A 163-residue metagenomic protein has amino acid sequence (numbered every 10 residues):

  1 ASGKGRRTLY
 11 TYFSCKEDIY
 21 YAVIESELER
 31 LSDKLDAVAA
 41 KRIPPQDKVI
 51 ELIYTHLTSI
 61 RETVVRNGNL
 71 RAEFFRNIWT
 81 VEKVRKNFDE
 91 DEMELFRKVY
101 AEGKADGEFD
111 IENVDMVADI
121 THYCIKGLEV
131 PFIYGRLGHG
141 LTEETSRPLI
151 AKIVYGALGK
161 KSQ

Functional and structural regions predicted by a protein language model:
A1-D18, A22: Helix-turn-helix
K16, V23, E27, L31 (+5 more regions): Hydrophobic/aromatic residues within well-ordered alpha-helical segments
A22, S26, D36-E62, V117-T121 (+1 more regions): Hydrophobic alpha-helical connector segments
D36, A40-I43, V65-A72, A105-E108 (+2 more regions): Short, flexible helix-adjacent loops and helix caps
L57-R97, A105-E108: Short secondary-structure transition hinges
T63-V84, M116-I120, L128, F132-R136 (+1 more regions): Anionic, Ser/Thr-rich low-complexity intrinsically disordered regions
E94-D106, D119, Y123-Q163: C-terminal peripheral helix-coil segments that are non-catalytic and often amphipathic
I111: Short beta-strand "wing" residues that participate in macromolecule-binding interfaces
